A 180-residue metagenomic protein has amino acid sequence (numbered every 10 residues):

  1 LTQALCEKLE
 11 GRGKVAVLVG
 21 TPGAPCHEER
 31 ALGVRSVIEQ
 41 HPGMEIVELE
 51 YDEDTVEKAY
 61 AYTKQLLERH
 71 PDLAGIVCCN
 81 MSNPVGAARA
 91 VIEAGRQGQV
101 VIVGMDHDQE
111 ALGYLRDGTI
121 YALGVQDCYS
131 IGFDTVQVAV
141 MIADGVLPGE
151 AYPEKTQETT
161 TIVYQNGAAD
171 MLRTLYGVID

Functional and structural regions predicted by a protein language model:
L1-A4, V17-V19, L49, D117-Y129: Short beta-strand elements at the ligand-binding edges of bilobed clamshell
L1-L32, S36-V37, H41-G43, V47: Extracytoplasmic substrate-binding proteins
L1-V15, E29, K58-Y60, H107-A111 (+1 more regions): Hydrophobic alpha-helical segments within soluble ligand-binding/sensing domains
A4-K8, R12, V37-H41, Q65-R69 (+4 more regions): Structured segments of extracytoplasmic/periplasmic soluble domains in secreted or envelope-associated proteins
L18-P22, C26, V37, S130-D180: Hinge/cleft segment of the Venus flytrap/periplasmic-binding protein
V19-G23, M81-N83, D106-Q109, D127-Y129: Glycine-rich beta-alpha junction loops
A24-H27, D52, V56, V77-N80 (+1 more regions): Solvent-exposed, acidic/flexible segments
G33-V34, V47-E48, D52-Y114: Hydrophobic alpha-helical
